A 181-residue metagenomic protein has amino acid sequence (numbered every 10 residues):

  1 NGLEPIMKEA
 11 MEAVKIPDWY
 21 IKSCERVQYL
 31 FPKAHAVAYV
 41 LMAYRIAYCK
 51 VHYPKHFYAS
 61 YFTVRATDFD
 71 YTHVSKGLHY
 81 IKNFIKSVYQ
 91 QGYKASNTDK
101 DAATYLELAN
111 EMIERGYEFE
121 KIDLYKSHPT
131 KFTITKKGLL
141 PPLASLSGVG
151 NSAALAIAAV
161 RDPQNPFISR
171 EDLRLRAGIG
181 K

Functional and structural regions predicted by a protein language model:
N1-K181: Noncatalytic, beta-rich nucleic-acid-contacting surfaces in large DNA/RNA-processing enzymes
